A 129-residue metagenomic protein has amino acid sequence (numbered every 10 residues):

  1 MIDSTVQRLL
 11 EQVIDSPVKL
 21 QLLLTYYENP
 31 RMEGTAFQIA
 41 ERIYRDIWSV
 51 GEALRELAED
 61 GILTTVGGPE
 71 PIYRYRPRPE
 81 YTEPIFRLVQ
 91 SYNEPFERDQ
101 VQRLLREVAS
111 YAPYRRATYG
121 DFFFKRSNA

Functional and structural regions predicted by a protein language model:
M1-Q12: Short, Lys/Arg-enriched N-terminal segment that forms or immediately precedes the first helix of a structured domain
Q7, L23-Y27: Hydrophobic residues on short alpha-helical segments
L10-V18, T65-Q90: Short, cationic-aromatic polyanion-contact patches
Q12-V13, Y27-M32, E59: Short helix-capping/hinge SLiMs at alpha-helix to coil transitions
L22, R31-R42: Short acidic, hydrophobic short linear motifs in intrinsically disordered regions
I43-E59: Short amphipathic alpha-helical interaction segments
P84-A129: Amphipathic alpha-helical dimerization/coiled-coil segments that flank or bridge DNA-binding/regulatory modules
